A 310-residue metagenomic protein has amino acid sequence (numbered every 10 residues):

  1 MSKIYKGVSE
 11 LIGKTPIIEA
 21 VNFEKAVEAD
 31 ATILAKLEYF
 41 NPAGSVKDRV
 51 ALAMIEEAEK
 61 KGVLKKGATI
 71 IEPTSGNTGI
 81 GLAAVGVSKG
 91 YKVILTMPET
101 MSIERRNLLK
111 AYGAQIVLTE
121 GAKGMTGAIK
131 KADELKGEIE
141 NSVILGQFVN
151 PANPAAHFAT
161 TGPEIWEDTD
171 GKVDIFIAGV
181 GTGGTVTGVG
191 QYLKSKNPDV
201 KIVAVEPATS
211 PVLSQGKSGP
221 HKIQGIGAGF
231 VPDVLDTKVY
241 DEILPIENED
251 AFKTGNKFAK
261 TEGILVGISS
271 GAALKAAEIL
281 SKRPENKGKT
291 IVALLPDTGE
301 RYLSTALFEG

Functional and structural regions predicted by a protein language model:
M1-G310: PLP-dependent amino-acid enzyme catalytic core
